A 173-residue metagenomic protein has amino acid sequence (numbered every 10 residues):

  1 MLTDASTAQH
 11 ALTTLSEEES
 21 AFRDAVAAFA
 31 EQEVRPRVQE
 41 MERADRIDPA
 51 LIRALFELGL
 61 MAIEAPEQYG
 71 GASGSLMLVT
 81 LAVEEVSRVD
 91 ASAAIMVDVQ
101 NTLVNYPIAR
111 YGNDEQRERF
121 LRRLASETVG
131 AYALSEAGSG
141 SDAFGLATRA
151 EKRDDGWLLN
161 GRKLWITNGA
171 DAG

Functional and structural regions predicted by a protein language model:
M1-E18: Intrinsic disorder at enzyme termini
E18-Q32: A non-catalytic, amphipathic alpha-helix used as a structural packing/dimerization or gating element in enzyme scaffolds
E33-A172: Glycine-rich flavin
